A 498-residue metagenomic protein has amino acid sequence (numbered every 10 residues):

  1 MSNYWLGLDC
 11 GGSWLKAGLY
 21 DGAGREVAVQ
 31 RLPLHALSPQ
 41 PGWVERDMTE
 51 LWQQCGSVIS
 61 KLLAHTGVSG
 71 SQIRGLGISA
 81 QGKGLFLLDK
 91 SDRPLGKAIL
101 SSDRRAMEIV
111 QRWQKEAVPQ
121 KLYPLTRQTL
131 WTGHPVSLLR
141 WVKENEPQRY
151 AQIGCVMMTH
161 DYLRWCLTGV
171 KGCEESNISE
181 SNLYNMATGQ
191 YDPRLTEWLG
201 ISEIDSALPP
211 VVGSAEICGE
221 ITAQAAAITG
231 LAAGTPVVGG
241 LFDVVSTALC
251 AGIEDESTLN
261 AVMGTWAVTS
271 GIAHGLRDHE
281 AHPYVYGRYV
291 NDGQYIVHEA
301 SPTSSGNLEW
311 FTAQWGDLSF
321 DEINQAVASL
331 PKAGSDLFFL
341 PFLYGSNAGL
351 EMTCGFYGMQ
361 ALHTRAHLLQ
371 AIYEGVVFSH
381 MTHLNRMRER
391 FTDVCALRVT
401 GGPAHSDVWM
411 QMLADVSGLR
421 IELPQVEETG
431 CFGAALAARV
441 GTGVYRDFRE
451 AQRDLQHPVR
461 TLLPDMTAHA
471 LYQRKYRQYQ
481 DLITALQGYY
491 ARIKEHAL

Functional and structural regions predicted by a protein language model:
M1-K97, P124, Q152, A226-A227 (+3 more regions): N-terminal glycine/serine-rich phosphate-binding loop of ATP-dependent small-molecule kinases, especially carbohydrate
L6-G7, M107, Q114-T126, W131 (+4 more regions): Active-site core segments that coordinate phosphate-bearing ligands/cofactors across diverse enzyme families
G24, D47, L76, D103 (+3 more regions): Residue-level signal for inorganic ion chemistry
A28-L32, P209, R460: Structural signal for short hydrophobic segments within the conserved structured cores of catalytic domains across
A64-S101, T129-G133, R164-N185, P210-A215 (+1 more regions): Short beta-strand-loop/turn "lid" adjacent to the catalytic site in phosphate-handling enzymes
G200-G213: A conserved helix-loop-beta module that forms one wall/lid of the active-site cleft in ATP-utilizing catalytic domains
